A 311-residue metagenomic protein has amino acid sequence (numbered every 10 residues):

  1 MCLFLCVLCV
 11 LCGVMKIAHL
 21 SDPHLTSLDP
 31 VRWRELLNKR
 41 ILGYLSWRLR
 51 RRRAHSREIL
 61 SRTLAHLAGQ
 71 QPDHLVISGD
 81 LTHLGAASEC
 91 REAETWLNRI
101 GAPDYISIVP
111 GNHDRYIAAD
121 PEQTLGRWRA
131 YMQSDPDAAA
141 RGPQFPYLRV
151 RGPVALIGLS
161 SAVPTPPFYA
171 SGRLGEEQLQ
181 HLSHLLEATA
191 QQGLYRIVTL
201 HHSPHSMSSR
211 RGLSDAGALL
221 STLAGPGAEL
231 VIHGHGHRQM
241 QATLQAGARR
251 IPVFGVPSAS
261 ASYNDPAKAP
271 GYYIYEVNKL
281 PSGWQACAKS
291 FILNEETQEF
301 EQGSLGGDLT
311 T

Functional and structural regions predicted by a protein language model:
M1, L5-C12: Short, low-complexity, charge-dense intrinsically disordered segments
G13-E92: N-terminal active-site segment of His-dependent metallophosphoesterases
H19-S21, H74-G79, I106-N112, S160 (+3 more regions): Active-site neighborhood of phospho(di)ester-bond hydrolases with catalytic His/Asp-centered motifs
H24-L28, H83-A86, N112-D120, P164-F168 (+3 more regions): Active-site environment of divalent metal-dependent phosphoester hydrolases
R91-H181, A224, G247-R250, I274: Extended active-site neighborhood of metal-dependent phosphoesterases/phosphodiesterases
L186-M207: Short acidic, glycine-rich surface-loop motifs adjacent to enzyme active sites
S208-P281: Conserved beta-sheet core of the metallophosphoesterase superfamily
V277-T311: A short C-terminal boundary segment appended to hydrolase-like catalytic domains
